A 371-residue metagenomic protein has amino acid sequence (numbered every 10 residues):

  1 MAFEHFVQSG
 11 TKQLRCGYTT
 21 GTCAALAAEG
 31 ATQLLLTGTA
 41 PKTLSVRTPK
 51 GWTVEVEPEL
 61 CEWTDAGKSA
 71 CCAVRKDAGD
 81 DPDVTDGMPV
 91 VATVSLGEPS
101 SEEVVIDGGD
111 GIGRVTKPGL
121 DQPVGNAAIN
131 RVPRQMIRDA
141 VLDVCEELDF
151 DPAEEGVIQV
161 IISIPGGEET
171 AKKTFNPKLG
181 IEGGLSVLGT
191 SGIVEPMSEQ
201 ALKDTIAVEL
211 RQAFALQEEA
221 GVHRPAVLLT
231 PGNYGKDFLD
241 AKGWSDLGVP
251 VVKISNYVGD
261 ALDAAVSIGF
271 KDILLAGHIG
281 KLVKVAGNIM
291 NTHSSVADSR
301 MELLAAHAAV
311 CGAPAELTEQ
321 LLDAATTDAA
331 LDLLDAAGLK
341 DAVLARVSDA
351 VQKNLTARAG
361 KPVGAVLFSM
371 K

Functional and structural regions predicted by a protein language model:
M1-K173, P177-L179: Generic N-terminal targeting/processing segments that precede catalytic cores or assembly contacts
V7-Q8, R15, L179, L185 (+2 more regions): A structural signal for small-residue-enriched, beta-sheet-centric alpha/beta enzyme cores and oligomeric scaffold folds
